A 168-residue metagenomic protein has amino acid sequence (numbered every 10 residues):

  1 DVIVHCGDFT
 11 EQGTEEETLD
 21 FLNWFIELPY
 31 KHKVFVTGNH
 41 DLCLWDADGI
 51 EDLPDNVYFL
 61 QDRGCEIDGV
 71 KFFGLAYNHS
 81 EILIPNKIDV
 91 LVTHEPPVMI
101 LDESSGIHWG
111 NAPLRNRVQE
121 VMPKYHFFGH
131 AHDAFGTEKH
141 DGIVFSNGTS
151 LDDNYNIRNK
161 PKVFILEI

Functional and structural regions predicted by a protein language model:
D1-I67: Core catalytic region of metal-dependent phosphoesterases/phosphodiesterases, especially metallo-beta-lactamase-like
V2, F35, D55-Y58, I67-H108 (+1 more regions): Active-site-proximal loop/helix segment associated with metal-binding centers of metalloenzymes
I3-D8, H32-N39, L60-Q61, G74 (+4 more regions): Active-site neighborhood of phospho(di)ester-bond hydrolases with catalytic His/Asp-centered motifs
T10, H40-L42, Y77-S80, P96-M99 (+2 more regions): Short, solvent-exposed loop/turn segments at secondary-structure junctions
T18-L19, E81, N111-A112: Structural motif corresponding to alpha-helix initiation and N-cap regions
L28, N86, V121: Active-site charged/polar residues at nucleotide-handling catalytic sites that mediate phosphoryl, nucleotidyl
V34, D52, V98-E167: Conserved beta-sheet core of the metallophosphoesterase superfamily
G64-F73, V90, E138-V144, I168: Beta-strand-turn-beta hairpins that frame and shape the catalytic cleft of phosphate-ester-processing enzymes
